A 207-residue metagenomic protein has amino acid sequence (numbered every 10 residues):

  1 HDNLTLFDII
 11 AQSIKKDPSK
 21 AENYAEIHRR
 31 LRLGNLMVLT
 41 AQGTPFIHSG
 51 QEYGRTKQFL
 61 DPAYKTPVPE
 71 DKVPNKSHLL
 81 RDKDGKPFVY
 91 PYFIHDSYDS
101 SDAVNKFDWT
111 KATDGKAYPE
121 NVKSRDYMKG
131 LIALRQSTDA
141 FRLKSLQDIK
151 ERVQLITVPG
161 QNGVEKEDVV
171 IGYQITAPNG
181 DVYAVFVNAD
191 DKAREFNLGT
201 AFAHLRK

Functional and structural regions predicted by a protein language model:
D2-R206: Loop/helix patches that line or flank the sugar-binding groove of alpha-linked glycan CAZymes
